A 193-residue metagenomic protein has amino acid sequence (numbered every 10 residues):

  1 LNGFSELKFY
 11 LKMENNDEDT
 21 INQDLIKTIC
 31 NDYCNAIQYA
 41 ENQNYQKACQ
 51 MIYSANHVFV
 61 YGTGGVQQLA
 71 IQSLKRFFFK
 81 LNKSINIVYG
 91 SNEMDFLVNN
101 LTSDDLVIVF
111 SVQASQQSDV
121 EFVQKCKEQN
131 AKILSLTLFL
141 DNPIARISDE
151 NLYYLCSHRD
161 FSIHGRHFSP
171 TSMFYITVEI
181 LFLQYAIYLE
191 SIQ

Functional and structural regions predicted by a protein language model:
L1-N44: HTH-adjacent hinge/linker in prokaryotic transcriptional regulators
A36, A48-M51, F122: A ubiquitous structural signal for well-ordered alpha-helices
Q43-N56: Glycine-rich phosphate/diphosphate-binding loops that line cofactor/substrate pockets in enzymes
K47, L189-Q193: Active-site phosphate/pyrophosphate-binding segments
Y53-L189: Glycine-rich phosphate-binding loops that contact phosphosugars or nucleotide phosphates
